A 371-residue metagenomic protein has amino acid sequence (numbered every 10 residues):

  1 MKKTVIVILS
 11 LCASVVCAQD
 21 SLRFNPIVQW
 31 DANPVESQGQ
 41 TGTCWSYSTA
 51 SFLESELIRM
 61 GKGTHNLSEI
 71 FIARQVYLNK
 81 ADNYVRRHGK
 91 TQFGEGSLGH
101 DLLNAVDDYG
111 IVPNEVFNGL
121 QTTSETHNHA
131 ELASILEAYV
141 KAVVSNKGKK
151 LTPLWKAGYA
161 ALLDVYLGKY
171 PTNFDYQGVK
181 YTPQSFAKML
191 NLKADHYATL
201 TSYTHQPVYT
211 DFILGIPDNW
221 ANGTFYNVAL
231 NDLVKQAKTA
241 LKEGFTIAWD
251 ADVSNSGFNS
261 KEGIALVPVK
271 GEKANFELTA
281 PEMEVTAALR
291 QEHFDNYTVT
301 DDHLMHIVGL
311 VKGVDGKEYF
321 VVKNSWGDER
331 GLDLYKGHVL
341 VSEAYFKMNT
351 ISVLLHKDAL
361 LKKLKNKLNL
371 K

Functional and structural regions predicted by a protein language model:
M1-S21: Bacterial Sec-dependent N-terminal signal peptides
V15, R59, H65, T126-H127 (+3 more regions): Alpha-helix boundary/interfacial micro-motifs
V16-C17, E56, I264, H356: Hydrophobic alpha-helical segments
D20-N219, G223-N231, K235-A248, G327 (+1 more regions): Active-site nucleophile-adjacent alpha helix/oxyanion-hole segment immediately C-terminal to the catalytic cysteine
A157-K371: Active-site signature of cysteine proteases
